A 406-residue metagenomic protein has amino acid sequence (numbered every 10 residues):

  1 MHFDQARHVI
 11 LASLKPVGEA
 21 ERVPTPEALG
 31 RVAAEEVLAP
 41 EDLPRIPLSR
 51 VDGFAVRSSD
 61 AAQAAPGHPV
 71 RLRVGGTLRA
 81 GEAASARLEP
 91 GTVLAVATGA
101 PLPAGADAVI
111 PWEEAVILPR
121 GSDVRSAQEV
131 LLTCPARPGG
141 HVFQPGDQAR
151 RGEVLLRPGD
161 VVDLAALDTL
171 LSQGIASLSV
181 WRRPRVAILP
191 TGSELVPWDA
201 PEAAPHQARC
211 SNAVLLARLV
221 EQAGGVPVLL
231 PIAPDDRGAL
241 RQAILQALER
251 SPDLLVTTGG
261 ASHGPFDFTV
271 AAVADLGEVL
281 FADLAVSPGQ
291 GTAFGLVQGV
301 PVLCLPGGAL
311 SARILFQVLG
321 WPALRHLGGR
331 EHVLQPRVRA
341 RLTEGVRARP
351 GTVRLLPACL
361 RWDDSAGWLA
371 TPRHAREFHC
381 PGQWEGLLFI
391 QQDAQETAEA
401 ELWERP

Functional and structural regions predicted by a protein language model:
M1-P66, A95, D107, E331-L355: Short, low-complexity N-terminal leaders and the immediately following helix N-cap/first helix
F3-D4, L178-L305, A309-L315, H326: Helix-rich terminal scaffold detector
P16-T25, I46-R71, A108, E114-S126 (+2 more regions): Short beta-strand/loop turn elements enriched in aromatics
E36-D42, G139-V142, L170-S177, A243 (+4 more regions): Glycine-rich, charged/polar anion/phosphate-binding loops that engage phosphate groups from diverse ligands
I46-L48, E82-R87, V93, Q144-D147 (+2 more regions): Short, surface-exposed secondary-structure edge patches
L48, R125, A208, G328 (+1 more regions): C-terminal terminal segments
A55-P231, L245-Q246: Short, glycine/charged-enriched hinge/interface segments at domain edges or termini
L319-G329: Hydrophobic, low-charge alpha-helical segments
